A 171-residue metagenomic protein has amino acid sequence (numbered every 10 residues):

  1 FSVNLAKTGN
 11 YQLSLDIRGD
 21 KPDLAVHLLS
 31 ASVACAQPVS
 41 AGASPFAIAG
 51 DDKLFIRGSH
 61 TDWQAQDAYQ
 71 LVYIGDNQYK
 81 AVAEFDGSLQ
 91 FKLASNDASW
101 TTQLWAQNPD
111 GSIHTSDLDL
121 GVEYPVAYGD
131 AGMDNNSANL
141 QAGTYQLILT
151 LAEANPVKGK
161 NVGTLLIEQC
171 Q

Functional and structural regions predicted by a protein language model:
F1-Q171: Insoluble glucan recognition modules
